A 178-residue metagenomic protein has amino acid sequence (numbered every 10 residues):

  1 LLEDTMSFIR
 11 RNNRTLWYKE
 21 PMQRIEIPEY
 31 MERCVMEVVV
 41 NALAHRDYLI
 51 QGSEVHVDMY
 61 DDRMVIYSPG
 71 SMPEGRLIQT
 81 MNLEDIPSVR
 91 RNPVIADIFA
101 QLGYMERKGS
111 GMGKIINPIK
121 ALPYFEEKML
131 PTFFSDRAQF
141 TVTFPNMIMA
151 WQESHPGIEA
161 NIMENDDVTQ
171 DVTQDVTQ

Functional and structural regions predicted by a protein language model:
L1-Q178: C-terminal regulatory or interaction extensions
